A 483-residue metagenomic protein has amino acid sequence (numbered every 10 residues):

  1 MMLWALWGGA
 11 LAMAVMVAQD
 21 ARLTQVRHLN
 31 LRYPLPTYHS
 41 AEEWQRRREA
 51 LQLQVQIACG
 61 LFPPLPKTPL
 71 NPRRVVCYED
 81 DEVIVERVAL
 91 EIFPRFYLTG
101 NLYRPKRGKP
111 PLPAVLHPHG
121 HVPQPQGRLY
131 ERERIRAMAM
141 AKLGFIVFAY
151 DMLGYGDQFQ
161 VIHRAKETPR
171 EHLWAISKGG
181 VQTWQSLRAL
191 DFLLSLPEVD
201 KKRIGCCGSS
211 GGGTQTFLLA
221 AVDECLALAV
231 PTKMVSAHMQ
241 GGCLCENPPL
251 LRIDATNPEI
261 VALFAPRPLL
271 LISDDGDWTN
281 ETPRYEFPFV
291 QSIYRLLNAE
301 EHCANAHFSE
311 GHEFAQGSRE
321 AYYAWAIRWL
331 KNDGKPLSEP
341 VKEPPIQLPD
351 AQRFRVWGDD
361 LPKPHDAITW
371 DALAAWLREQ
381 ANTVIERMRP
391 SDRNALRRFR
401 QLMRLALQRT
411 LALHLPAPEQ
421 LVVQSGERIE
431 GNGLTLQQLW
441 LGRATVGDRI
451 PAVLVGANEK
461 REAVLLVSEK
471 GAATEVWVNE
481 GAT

Functional and structural regions predicted by a protein language model:
M2-A14: Bacterial N-terminal signal peptides
V15-Y97, A265, I272-V464, E469-A482: Alpha/beta-hydrolase-fold serine-hydrolase catalytic core, especially in secreted/extracellular enzymes
K109-S195, M234-C245, R461-T483: Cap/lid segment of the alpha/beta-hydrolase catalytic domain
P111-P113, L143-I146, D200-R203, E224-L228 (+3 more regions): Loop/turn elements at helix/coil->beta-strand transitions in domains of secreted/extracellular proteins
V181, C225-R267, D274-F287, L296-A299: Mobile cap/lid helix-loop segments that gate and shape the active-site cleft of serine hydrolases
E198-S210: Alpha/beta-hydrolase fold nucleophile elbow
C207, T232-K233, F308: Alpha/beta-hydrolase-fold catalytic nucleophile elbow
G208-L218: Glycine-rich nucleophile elbow surrounding the catalytic serine of serine-hydrolase chemistry
